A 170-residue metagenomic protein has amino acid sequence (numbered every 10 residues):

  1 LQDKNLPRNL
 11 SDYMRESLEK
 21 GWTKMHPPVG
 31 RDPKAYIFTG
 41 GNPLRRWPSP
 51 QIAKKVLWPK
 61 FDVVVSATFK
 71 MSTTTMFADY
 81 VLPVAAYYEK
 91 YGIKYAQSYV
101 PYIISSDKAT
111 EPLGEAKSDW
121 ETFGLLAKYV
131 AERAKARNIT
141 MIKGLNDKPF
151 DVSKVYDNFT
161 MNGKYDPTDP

Functional and structural regions predicted by a protein language model:
L1-M76, A86, K90: Extended redox/cofactor-interaction regions of prokaryotic respiratory oxidoreductases
L1-P7, Y13, K20, A109-P170: N-terminal leader/propeptide and maturation segments of large enzyme subunits in energy/redox metabolism and hydrolases
H26, P43, W47, V64 (+2 more regions): Hydrophobic alpha-helical scaffolding
K34-G40, S105-P112: Glycine- and acidic
P48-A53, F77-Y80, Y95-A96, I139-K143: Composition- and surface-driven signal marking solvent-exposed, interaction-prone regions in large proteins
V63, Y80-Y87, L125-A136: Short, well-ordered loop/turn and helix-capping segments at boundaries between secondary-structure elements and domains
T73-S105: Flexible glycine/proline-rich, aromatic-decorated loop/lid segments
